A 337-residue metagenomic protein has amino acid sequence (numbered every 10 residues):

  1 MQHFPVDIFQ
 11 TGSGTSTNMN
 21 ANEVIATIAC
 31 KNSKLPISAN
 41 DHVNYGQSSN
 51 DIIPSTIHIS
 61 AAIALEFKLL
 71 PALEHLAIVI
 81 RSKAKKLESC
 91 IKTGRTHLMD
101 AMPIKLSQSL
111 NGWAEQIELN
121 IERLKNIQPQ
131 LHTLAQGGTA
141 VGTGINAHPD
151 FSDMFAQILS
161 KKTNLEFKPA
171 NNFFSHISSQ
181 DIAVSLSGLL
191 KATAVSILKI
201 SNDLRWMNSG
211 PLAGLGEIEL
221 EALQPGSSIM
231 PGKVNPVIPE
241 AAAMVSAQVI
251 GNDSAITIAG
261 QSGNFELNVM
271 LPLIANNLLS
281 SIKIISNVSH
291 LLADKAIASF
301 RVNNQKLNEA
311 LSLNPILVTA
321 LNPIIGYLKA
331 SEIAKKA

Functional and structural regions predicted by a protein language model:
M1-A337: Conserved, well-structured ligand/cofactor-binding cores
